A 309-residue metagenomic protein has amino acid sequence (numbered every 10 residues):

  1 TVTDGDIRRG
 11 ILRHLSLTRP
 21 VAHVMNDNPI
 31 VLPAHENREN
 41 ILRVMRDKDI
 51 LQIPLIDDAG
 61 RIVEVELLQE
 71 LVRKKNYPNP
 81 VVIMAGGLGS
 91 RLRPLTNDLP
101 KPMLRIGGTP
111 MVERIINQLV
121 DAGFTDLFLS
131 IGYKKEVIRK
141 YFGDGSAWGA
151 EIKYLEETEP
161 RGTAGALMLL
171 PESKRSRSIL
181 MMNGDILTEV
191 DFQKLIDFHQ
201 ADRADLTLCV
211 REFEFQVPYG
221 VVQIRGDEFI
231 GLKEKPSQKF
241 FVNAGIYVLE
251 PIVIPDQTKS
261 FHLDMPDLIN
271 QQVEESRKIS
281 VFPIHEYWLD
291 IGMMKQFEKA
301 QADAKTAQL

Functional and structural regions predicted by a protein language model:
T1-R13, I50, P54, R61-K75: Short beta->alpha transition motifs characteristic of CBS
I11, V31-I50, I56-D57: The conserved cystathionine-beta-synthase
L12, T109-N183, K194, K259-S260: Conserved N-terminal catalytic core of the sugar/cofactor nucleotidyltransferase
R19-P29, T96-L99: Bateman (tandem CBS) regulatory domains
Q69-D98, L104, M111: N-terminal nucleotide-binding beta1-loop-alpha1 segment
L88, G184-I186: Active-site metal-binding loops of divalent metal-dependent hydrolases
S178-L180, L187, Q193-Q200, F213-Q216 (+1 more regions): Catalytic-core segments of class I nucleotidyltransferases/pyrophosphorylases that form NMP-activated intermediates
D202-E212: A short, conserved acidic/glycine-rich loop-to-beta-strand motif that forms the donor nucleotide-sugar/metal
